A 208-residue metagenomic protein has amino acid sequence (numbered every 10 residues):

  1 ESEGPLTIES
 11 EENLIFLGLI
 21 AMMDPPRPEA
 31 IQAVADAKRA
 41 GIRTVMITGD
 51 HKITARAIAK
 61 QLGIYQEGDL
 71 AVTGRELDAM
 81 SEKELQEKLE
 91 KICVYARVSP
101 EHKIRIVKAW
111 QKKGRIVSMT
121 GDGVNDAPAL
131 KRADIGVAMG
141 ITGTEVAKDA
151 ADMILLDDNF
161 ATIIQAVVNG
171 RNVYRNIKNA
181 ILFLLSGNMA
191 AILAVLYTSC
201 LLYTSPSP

Functional and structural regions predicted by a protein language model:
E1-G49, I53-R56, M80-S81: Signature of the cytosolic headpiece of P-type E1-E2 ATPases
A33, H51-I58, H102-I106, G123-R132: Acidic, divalent-metal-coordinating active-site segment for phosphoryl/phosphodiester hydrolysis, typified by short
K38, K60, S199: Short polybasic/polar patches that bind polyanions
M46-G49, G121-G123, M139-I141: Glycine-rich, histidine-containing beta strand-loop boundary motifs that form or position
R56-Q66: Substrate-recognition/cap helix-loop segment adjacent to the acidic, metal-dependent catalytic center of Asp-based
Q66-M119, A133, A138-S205: Membrane-embedded transport module
